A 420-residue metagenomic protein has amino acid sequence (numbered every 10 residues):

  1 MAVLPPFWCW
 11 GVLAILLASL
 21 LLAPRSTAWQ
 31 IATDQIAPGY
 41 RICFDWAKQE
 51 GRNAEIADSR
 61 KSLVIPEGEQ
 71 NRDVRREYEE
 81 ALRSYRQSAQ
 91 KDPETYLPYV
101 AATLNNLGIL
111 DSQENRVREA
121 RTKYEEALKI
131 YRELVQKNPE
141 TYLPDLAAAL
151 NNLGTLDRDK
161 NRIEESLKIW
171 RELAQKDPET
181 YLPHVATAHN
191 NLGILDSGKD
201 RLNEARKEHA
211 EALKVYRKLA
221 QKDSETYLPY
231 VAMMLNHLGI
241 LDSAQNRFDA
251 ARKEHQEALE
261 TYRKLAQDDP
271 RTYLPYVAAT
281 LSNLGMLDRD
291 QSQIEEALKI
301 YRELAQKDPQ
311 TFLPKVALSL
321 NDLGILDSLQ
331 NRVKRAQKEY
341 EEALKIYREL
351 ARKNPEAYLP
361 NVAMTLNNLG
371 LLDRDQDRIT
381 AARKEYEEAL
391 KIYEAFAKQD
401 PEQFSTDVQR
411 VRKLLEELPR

Functional and structural regions predicted by a protein language model:
M1-Y85, L153, V408-L418: Defense-system signaling and execution modules centered on TIR/cGAS-STING-like, death/scaffold domains and their
I36, I56, V74, A81 (+13 more regions): Residues that mark the junctions of alpha-helical repeat units in TPR/alpha-solenoid scaffolds
W46, S84-D92, I130, L134-N138 (+9 more regions): Residue position in alpha-helical solenoids
K61-I65, P98-S112, P144-R158, P183-S197 (+5 more regions): Conserved alpha-helical positions within TPR/SEL1-like repeat arrays
